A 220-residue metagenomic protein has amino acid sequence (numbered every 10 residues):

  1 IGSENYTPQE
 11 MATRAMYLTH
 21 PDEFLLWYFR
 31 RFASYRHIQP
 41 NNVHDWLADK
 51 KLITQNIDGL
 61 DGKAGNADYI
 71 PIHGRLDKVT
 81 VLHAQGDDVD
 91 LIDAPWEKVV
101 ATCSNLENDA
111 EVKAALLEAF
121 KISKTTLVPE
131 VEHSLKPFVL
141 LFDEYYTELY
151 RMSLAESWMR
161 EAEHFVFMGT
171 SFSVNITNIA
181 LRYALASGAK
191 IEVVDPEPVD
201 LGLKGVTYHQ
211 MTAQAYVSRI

Functional and structural regions predicted by a protein language model:
I1-I220: Conserved catalytic core of sirtuin-type NAD+-dependent deacylases
